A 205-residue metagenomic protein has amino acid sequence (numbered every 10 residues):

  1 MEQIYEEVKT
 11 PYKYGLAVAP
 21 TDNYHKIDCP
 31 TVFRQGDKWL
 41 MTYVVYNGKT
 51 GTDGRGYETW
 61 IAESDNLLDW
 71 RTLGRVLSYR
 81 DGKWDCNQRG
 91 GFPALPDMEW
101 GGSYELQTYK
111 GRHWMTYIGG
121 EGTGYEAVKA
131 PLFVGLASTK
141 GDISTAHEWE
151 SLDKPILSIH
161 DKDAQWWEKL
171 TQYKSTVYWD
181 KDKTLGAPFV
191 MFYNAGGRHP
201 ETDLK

Functional and structural regions predicted by a protein language model:
M1-G91, L95-Y173, Y178-K205: Beta-rich carbohydrate-recognition and catalytic domains
